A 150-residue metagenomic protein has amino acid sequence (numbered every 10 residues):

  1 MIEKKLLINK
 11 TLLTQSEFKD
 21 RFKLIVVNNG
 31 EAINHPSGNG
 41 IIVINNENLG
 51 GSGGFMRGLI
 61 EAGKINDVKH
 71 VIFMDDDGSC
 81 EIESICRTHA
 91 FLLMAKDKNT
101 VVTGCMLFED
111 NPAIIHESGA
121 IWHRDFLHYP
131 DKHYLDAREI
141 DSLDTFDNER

Functional and structural regions predicted by a protein language model:
I2-K5, N28-H35: A conserved acidic beta->alpha catalytic loop
N9-R21: Short, acidic, metal-binding catalytic loop of nucleotide-sugar glycosyltransferases
D20-E31, I44-N45: Short beta-strand/loop segment that forms part of the nucleotide-sugar
S37-G53, E61: Conserved donor nucleotide-binding strand/loop of the catalytic core
M56-H70: Active-site nucleotide-sugar/metal-binding loop of Leloir-type enzymes
K64, E83-P130: Conserved donor NDP-sugar-binding/catalytic core segment of glycosyltransferases
D67-S79: Short beta-strand-to-loop acidic/aromatic patch adjacent to the donor-nucleotide binding site
W122-R150: Short, flexible, basic/aromatic active-site loop/helix in glycosyltransferases
